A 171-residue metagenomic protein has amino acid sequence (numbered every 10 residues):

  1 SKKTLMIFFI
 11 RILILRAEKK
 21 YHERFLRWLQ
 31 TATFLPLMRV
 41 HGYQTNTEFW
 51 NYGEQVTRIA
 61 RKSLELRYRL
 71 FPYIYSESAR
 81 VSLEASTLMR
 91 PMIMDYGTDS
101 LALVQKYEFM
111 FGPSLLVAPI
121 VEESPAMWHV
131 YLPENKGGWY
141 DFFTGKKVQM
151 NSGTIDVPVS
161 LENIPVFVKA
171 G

Functional and structural regions predicted by a protein language model:
S1-A170: Catalytic-domain carbohydrate-binding cleft regions of carbohydrate-active enzymes
